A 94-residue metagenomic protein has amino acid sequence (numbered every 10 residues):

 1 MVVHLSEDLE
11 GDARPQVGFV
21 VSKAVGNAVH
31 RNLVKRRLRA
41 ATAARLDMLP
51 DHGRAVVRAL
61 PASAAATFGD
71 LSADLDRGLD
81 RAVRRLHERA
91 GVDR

Functional and structural regions predicted by a protein language model:
M1-R94: Positively charged, solvent-exposed patches that mediate nucleic-acid binding
